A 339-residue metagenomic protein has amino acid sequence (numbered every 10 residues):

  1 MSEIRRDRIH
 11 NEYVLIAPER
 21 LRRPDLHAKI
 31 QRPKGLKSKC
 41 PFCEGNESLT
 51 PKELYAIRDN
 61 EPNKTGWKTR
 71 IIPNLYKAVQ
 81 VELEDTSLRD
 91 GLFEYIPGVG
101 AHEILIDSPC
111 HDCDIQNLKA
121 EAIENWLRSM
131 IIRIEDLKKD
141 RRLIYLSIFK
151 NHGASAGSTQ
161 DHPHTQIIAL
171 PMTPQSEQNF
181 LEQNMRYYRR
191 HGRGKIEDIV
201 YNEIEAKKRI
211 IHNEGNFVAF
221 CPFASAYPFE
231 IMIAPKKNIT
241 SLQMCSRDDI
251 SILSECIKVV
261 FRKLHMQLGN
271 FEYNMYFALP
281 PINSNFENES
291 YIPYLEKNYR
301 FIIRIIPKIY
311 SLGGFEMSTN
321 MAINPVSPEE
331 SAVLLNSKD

Functional and structural regions predicted by a protein language model:
M1-D339: HIT superfamily nucleotide-processing domains
